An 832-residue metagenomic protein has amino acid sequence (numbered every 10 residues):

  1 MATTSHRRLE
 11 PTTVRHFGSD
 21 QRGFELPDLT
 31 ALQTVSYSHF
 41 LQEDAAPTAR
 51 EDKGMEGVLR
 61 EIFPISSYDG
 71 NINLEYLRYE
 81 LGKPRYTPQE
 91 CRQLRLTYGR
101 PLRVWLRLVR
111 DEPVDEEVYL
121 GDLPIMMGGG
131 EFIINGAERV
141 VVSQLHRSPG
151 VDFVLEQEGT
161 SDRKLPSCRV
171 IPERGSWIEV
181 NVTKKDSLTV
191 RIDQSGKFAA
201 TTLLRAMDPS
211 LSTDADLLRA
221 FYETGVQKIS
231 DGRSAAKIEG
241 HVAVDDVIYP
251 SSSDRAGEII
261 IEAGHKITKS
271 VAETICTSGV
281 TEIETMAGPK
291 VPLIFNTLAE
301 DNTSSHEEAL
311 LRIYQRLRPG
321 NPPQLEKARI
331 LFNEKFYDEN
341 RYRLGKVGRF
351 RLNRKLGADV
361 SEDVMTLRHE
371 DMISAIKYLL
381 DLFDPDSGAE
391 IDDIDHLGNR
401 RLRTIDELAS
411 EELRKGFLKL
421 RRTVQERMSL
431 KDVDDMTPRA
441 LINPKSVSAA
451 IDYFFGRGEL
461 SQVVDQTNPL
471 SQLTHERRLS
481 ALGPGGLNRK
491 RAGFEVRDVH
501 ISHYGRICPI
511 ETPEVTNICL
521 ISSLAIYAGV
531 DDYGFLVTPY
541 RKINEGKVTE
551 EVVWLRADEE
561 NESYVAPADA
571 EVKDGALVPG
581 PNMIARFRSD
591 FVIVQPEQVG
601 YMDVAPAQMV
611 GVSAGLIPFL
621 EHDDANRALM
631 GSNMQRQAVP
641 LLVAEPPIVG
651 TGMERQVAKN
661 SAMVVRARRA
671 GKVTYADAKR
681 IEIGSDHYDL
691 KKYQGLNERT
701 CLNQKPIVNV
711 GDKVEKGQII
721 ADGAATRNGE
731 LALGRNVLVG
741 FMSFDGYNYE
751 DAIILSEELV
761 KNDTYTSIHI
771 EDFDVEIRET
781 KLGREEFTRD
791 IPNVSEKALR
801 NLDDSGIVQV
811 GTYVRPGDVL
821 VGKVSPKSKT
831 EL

Functional and structural regions predicted by a protein language model:
M1-S480, A525-A638: N-terminal non-catalytic structural scaffold regions of very large proteins
Y86, E112-V114, N488-G493, T651-R655: Short Pro/Gly-enriched beta-strand edge/turn motifs at strand-loop
I134, R255, E262, P513 (+2 more regions): Short, ordered coil/turn segments that flank beta-strands lining enzyme active or ligand-binding pockets
V140, S148-G150, E362, K419 (+6 more regions): Short beta-strands and strand-coil junctions in structured, solvent-facing domains, enriched
G264-S270, I275, L408, G416 (+6 more regions): Conserved structured catalytic cores and adjacent interaction surfaces of nucleotide-binding/hydrolyzing enzymes
R477-F494: Small-residue (glycine/alanine-rich) low-complexity segments and short Gly/Pro motifs
D498, R506: Conserved catalytic-core segments of large NTP-driven translation/proteostasis enzymes
I507-E514, I521: Conserved helicase core region in the C-terminal RecA-like lobe
